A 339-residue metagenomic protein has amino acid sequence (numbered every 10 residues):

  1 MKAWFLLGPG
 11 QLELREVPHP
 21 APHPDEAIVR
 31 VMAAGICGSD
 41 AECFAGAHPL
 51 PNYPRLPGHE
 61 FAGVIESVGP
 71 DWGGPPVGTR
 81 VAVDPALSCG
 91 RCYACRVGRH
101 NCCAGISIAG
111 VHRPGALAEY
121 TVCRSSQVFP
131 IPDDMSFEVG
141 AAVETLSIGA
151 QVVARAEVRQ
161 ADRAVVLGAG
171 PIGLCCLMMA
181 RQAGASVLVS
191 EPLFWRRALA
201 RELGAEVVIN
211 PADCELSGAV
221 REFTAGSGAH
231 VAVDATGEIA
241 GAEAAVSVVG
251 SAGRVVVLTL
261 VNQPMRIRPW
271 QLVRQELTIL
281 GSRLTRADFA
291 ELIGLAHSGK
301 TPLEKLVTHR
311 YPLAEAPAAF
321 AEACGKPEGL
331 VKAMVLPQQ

Functional and structural regions predicted by a protein language model:
P18-A34, A47-Y93, P132-D134: Glycine-rich beta-strand-centered segment in the early N-terminal region that forms part of a ligand/cofactor-binding
E60, T79-R80, A94, Y120 (+4 more regions): Residue-level marker of beta-strand positions
D84, Y120, A141, V165 (+7 more regions): Glycine- and other small-residue-rich loops at beta-strand/loop junctions that grip anionic moieties
L87-L167, E304: NAD(P)H dinucleotide-binding glycine-rich loop of Rossmann-like/cofactor-binding domains, especially the beta1-alpha1
M135-C214, G218: Mid-domain Rossmann-like dinucleotide-binding core that forms the NAD(H)/NADP(H) cofactor-binding site
A156, A198, L203-T278: Glycine-rich cofactor phosphate-binding loops and adjacent beta1-alpha1 units of small-molecule cofactor enzyme domains
L193, V261, T285: Residues in the short beta-alpha loop(s) of Rossmann-like NAD(P)-binding domains
E243-V246, R286, A290-Q339: C-terminal hydrophobic helical "lid"/dimerization subdomain of Rossmann-like NAD(P)H-dependent oxidoreductases
